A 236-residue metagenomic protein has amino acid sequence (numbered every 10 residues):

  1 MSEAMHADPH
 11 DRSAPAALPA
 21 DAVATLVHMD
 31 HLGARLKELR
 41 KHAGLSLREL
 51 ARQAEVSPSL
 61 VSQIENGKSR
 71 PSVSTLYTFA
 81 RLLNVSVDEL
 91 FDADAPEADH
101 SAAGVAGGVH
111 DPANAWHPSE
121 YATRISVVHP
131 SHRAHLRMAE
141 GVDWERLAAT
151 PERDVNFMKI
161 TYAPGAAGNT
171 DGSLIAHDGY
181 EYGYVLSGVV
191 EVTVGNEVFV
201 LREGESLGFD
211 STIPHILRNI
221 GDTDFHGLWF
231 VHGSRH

Functional and structural regions predicted by a protein language model:
E3-H42: A short, Lys/Arg-rich alpha-helix, primarily the initiator
R40, L50, T75-L83, V87-F91: Hydrophobic micro-packing sites on short alpha-helices
G44-S62: Short alpha-helical DNA-recognition segment
V85-V155: A short, N-terminal "cap"/entry segment at the start of jelly-roll beta-barrel domains of the cupin/DSBH fold
F157-T161, I213, G221-H236: A short hydrophobic beta-strand segment most commonly corresponding to one strand of the jelly-roll/cupin
K159-A163, I175-V192: Short, conserved beta-strand element in jelly-roll/cupin
V192-T193, F209, H215-G221: Short beta-strand His + acidic residue motifs that chelate non-heme Fe in jelly-roll/DSBH and cupin folds
G195-S211: Short acidic-glycine-tyrosine-enriched beta hairpin
